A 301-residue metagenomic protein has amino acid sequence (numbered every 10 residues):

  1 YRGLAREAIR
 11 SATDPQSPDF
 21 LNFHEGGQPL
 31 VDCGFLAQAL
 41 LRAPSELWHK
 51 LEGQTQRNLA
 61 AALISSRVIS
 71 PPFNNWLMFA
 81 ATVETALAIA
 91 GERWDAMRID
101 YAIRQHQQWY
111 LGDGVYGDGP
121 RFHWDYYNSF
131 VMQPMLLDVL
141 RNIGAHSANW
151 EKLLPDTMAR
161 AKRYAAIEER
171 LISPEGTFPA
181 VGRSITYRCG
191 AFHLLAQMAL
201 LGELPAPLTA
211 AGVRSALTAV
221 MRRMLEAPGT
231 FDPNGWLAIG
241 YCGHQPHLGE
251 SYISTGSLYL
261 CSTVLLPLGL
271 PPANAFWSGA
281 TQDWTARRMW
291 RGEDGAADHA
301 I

Functional and structural regions predicted by a protein language model:
R6-M158, R170-H193, G202: Aromatic-lined, polymer-binding surfaces characteristic of secreted/periplasmic polysaccharide-degrading enzymes
E25, D118, I239, S278-G279: Generic structural "secondary-structure junction" signal
I99-A102, G202-P205, S278-R288: Short secondary-structure transition/capping segments
F122-I239, P246-A273: Long, repeat-rich segments with strong aromatic
A191, H244, W284-R288: Short amphipathic alpha-helical patches
L266-I301: Extended hydrophobic packing segments that form well-structured cores
